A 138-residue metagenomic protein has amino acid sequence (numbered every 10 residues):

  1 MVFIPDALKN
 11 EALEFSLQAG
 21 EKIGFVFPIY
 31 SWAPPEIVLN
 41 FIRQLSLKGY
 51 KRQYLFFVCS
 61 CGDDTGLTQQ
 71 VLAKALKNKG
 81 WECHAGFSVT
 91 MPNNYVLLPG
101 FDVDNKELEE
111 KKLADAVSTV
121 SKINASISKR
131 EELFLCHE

Functional and structural regions predicted by a protein language model:
M1-A7, A12-F27, S31-E138: FMN-binding flavodoxin-like domain, especially the glycine-rich phosphate-binding loop
